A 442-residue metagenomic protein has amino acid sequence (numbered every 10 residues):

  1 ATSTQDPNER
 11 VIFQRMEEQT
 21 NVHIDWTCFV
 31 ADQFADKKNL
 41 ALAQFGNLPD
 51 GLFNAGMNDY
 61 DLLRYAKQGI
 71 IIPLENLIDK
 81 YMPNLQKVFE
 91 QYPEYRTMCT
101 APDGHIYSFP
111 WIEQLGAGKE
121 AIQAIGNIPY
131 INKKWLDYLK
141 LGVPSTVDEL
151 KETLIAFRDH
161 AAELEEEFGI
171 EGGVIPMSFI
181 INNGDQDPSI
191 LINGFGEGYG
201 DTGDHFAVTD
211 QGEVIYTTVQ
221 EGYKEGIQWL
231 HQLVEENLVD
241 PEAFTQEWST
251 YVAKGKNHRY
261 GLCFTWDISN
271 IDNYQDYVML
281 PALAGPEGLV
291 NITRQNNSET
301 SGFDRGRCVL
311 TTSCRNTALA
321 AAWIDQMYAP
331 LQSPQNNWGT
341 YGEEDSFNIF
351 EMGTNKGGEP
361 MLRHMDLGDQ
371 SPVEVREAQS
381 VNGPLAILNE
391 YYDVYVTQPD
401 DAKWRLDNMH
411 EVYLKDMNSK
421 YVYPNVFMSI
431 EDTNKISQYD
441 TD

Functional and structural regions predicted by a protein language model:
A1-E149, P188, G200-F206, V214-Y216 (+1 more regions): Conserved N-terminal structural module of periplasmic/extracytoplasmic solute-binding proteins
T2-N8, F13, L115-Y130, D137-V143 (+4 more regions): Extracytoplasmic/periplasmic substrate-binding proteins
Q14-R15, T265-I268, A322, L406-H410 (+2 more regions): Long, His/Glu/Asp-enriched segments that create or flank divalent metal/ion-associated functional microenvironments
H23-F29, E242, V278-L280: General small-molecule cofactor/ligand-binding pocket signal
G69-C99, L154-R158, F168-A207, K254 (+1 more regions): Carboxylate/His-rich catalytic cores and anion/metal-binding grooves
E75-D79, P102-Q186, V208-K254, R307-D345: Helix-loop-helix "hinge/cap" segment bordering the ligand-binding cleft or interdomain interface
V278-R376: Polar, glycine-rich mid-to-C-terminal structural blocks that act as macromolecule-binding/assembly scaffolds
Q332-D442: Conserved small-residue motifs centered on glycine
